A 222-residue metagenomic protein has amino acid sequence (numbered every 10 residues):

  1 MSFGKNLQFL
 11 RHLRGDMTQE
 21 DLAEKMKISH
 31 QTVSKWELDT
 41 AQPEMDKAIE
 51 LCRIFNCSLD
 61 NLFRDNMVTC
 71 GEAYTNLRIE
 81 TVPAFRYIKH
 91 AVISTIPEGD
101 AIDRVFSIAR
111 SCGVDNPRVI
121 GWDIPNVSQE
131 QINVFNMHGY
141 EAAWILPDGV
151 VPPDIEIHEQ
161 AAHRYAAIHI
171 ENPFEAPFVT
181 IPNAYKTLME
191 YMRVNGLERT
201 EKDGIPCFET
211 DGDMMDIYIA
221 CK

Functional and structural regions predicted by a protein language model:
M1-G15: A short, Lys/Arg-rich alpha-helix, primarily the initiator
G4-L7, I28, T40: Helix-centric, low-specificity signal for extended rod-like, repetitive segments
L10-R14, K25, I54: Residues within the alpha-helical elements of helix-turn-helix
G15-K35: Short alpha-helical DNA-recognition segment
Q31-S34, L38, E44-M45, I49 (+2 more regions): A solvent-exposed interaction/effector surface
